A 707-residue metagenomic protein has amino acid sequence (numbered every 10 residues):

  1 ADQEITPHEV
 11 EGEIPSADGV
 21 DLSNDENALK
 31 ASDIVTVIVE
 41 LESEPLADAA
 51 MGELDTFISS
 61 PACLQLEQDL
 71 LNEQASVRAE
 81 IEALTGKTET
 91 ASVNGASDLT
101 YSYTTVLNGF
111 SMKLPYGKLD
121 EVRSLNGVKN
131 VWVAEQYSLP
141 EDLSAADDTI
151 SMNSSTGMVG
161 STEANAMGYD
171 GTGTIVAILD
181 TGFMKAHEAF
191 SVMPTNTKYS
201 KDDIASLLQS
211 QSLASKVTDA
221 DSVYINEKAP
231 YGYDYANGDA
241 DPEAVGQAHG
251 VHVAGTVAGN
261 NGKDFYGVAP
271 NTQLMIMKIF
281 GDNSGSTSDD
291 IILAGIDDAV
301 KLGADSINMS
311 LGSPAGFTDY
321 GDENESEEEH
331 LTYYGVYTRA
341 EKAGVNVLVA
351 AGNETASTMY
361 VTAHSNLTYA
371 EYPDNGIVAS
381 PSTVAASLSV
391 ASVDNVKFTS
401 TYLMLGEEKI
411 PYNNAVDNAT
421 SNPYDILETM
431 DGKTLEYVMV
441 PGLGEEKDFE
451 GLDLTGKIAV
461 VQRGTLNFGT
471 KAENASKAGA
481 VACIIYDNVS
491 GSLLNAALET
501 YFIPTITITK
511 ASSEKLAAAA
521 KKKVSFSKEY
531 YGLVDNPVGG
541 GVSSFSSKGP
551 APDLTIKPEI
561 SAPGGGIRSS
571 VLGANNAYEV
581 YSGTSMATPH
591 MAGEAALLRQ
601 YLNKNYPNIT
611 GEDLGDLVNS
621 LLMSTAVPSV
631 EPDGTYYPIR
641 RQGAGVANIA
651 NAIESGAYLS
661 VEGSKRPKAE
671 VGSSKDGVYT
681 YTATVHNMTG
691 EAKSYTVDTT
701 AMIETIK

Functional and structural regions predicted by a protein language model:
D2-E141: Inhibitory N-terminal propeptides of secreted protease zymogens
I5-A31, S102, K113-R123, E141-I178 (+11 more regions): N-terminal domain-start motif of subtilase-like serine proteases
S32, E163-S288, L302-D305, T318 (+6 more regions): Subtilisin-like serine protease catalytic core
E188-K198, A205-S222, N226, N237 (+7 more regions): Structured lumen-facing ectodomains of secretory-pathway proteins
T256, M275-G281, G464, F468-E499 (+1 more regions): Hydrolase catalytic cores
I296-E325, A350-A351, G456, V461-Q462: Short acidic, glycine-rich surface-loop motifs adjacent to enzyme active sites
G541-S546, I649-G690: Beta-sheet-dominated interaction scaffolds and their linkers
G690-I706: Short acidic, flexible loop segments centered on an aromatic residue
